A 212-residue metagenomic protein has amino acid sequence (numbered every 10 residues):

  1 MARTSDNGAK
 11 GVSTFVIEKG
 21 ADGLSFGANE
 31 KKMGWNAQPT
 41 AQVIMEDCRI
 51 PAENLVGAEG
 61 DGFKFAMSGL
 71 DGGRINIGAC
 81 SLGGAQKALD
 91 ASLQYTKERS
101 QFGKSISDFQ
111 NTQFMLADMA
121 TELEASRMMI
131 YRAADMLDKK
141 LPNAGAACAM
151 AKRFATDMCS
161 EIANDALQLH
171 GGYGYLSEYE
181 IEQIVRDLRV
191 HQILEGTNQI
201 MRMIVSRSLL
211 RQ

Functional and structural regions predicted by a protein language model:
M1-F26: A short core secondary-structure module
S5-A9, M33-A37, G57-E59, S68 (+1 more regions): Solvent-exposed alpha-helices and their adjacent loops that cap or buttress functional pockets in soluble metabolic
D6, A21, R49-P51, G83: Residues that cap or initiate secondary-structure elements
K10, Q38-T40, R186: Short, solvent-exposed loop/turn segments at the edges of secondary structure
G20-R49: Flexible, small-/acidic-enriched active-site or ligand-binding loops
Q42-I44, C48, A58-D61, S68-Q212: Alpha-helical interface subdomain recognition
N54: Conserved catalytic alpha/beta cores of large enzymes that bind or transform nucleotide phosphates and polynucleotides
